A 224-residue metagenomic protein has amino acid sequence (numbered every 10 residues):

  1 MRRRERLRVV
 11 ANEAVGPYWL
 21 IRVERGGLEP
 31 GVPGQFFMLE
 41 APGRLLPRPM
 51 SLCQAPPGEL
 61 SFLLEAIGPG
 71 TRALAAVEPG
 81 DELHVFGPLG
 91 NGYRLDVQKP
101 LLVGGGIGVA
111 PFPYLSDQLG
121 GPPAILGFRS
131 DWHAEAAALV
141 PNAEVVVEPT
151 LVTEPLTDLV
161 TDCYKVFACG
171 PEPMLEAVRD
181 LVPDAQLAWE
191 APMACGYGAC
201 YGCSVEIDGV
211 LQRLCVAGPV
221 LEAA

Functional and structural regions predicted by a protein language model:
M1-R6, T161-D162, A224: Short, low-complexity, intrinsically disordered N-terminal peptides in bacterial proteins
R2-P79: Ferredoxin-reductase
C53-A55, V216-L221: A short, sequence-level motif marking secondary-structure junctions
P69-P192: FNR/FR-type flavoprotein reductase catalytic core
E172-P173, E190-P219: Local cysteine-cluster metal-coordination motifs and their immediate loop/turn environment, predominantly Fe-S cluster
